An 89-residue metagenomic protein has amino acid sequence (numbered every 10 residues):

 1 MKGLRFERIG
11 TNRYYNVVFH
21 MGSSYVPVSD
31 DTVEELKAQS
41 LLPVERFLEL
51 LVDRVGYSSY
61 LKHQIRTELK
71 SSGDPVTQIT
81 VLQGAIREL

Functional and structural regions predicted by a protein language model:
M1-K2, R87-L89: Short intrinsically disordered terminal tails
K2-F19: Amphipathic, interaction-prone secondary-structure segments
Y14-V76: Acidic, low-complexity, intrinsically disordered interaction modules
